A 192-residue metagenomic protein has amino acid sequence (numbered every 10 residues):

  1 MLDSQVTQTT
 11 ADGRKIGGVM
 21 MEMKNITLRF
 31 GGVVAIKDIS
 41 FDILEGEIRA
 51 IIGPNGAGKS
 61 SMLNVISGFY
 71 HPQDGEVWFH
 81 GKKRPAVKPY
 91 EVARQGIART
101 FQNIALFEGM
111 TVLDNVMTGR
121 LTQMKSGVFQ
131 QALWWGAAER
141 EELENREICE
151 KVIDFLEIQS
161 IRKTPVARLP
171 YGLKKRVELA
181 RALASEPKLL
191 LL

Functional and structural regions predicted by a protein language model:
M21-M23, I36: Conserved structural motif at the start of ABC-family nucleotide-binding domains
I52-P54: The feature captures the beta-strand-to-loop junction immediately N-terminal to the Walker
S67: Helix-to-loop junction immediately C-terminal to a conserved catalytic motif
G75-K83, R94-Q95: Conserved ABC transporter NBD signature motif
F129-P165: Conserved ABC ATPase "signature" region
L179: Hydrophobic anchor residue at the start of the ABC signature
E186: Conserved catalytic motifs of ABC-family nucleotide-binding domains
